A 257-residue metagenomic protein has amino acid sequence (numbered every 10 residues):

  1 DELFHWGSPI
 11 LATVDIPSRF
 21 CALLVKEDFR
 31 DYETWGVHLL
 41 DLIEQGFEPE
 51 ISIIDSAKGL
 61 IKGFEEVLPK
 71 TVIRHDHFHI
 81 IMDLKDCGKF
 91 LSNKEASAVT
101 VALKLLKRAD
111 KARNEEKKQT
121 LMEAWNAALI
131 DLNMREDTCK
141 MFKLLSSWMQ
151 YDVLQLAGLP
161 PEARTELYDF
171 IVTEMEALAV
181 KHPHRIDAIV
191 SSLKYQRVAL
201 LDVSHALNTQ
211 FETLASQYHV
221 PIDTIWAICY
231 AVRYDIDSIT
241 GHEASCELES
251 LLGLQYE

Functional and structural regions predicted by a protein language model:
D1-I53, K58-K70, C87-K94, E115 (+4 more regions): RNase H-like nuclease fold core
K70-H79: Short hydrophobic/aromatic-enriched beta-strand-loop microsegments
D83-K85: Extended charged low-complexity segments that act as oligomerization/scaffolding linkers
L91-A109: A polyampholytic, Gly/Pro-enriched intrinsically disordered region
V101, L105, A127-M134, L145-E257: Catalytic-core elements of nucleic-acid end-processing and repair enzymes
L103-L121: Extended, charge-rich low-complexity interaction segments
